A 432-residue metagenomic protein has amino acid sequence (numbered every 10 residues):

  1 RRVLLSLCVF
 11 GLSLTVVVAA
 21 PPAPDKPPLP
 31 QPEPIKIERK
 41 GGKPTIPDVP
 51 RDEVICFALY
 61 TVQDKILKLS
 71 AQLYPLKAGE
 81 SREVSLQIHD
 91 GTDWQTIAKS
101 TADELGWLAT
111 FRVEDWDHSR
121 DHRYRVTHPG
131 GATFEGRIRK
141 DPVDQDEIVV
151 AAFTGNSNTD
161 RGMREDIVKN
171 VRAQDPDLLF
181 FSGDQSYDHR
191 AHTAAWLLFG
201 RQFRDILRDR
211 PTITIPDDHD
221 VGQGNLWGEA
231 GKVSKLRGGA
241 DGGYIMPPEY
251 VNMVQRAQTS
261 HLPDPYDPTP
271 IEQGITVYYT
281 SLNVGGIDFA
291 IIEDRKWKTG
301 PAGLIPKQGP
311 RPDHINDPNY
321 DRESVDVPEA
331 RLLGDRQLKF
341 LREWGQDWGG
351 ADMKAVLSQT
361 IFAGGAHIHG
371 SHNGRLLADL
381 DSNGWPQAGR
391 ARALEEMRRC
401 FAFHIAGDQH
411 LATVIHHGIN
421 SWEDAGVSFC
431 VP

Functional and structural regions predicted by a protein language model:
R1-L5, L341: N-terminal export leaders
L5-S6, Y74: General helical structural elements
S6-V16: Bacterial N-terminal signal peptides
A19-P22: Boundary at the C-terminal end of the N-terminal hydrophobic targeting segment
P28-P432: Metal-dependent phosphoester/phosphodiester hydrolase catalytic core
